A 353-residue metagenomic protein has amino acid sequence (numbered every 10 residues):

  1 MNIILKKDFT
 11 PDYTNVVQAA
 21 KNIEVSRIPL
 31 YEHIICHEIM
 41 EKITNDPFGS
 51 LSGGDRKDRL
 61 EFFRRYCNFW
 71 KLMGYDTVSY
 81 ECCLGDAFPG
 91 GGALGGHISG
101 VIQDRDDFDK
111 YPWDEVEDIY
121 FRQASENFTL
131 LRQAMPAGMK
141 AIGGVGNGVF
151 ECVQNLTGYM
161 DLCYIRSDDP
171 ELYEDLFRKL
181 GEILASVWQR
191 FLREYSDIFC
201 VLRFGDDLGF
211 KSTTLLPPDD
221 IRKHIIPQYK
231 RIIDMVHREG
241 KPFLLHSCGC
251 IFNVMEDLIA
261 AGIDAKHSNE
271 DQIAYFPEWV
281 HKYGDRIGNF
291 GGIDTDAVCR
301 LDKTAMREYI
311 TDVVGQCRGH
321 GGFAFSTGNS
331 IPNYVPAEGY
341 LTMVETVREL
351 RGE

Functional and structural regions predicted by a protein language model:
M1-M40, N45-R59, R65, D76-Y80 (+2 more regions): Active-site loop segments of alpha/beta catalytic cores
F62-G90: Glycine-rich, N-terminal phosphate-binding loop and its surrounding beta-alpha-beta segment
